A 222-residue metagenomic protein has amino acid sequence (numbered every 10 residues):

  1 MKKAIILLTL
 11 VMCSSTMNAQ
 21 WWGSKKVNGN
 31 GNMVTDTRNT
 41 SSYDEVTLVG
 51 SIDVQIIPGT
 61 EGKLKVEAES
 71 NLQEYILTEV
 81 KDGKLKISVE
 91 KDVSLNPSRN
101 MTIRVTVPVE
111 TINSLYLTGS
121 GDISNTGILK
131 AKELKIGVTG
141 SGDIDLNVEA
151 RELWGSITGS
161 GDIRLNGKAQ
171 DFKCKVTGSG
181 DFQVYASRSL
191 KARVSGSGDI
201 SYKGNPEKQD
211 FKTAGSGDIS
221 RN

Functional and structural regions predicted by a protein language model:
M1-N222: Intrinsically disordered, low-complexity terminal regions
